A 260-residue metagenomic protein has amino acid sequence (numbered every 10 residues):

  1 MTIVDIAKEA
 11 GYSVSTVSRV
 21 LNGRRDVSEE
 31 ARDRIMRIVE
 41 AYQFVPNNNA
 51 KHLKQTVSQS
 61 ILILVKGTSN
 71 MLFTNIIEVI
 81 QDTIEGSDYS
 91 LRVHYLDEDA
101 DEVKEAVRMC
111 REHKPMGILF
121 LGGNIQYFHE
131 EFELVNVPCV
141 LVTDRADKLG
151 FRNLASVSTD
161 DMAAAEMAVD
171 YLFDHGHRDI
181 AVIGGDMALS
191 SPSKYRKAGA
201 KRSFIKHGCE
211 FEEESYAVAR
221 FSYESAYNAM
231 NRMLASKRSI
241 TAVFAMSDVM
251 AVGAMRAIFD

Functional and structural regions predicted by a protein language model:
M1-V57: N-terminal helix-turn-helix DNA-binding module of bacterial transcription factors
T16-R19, L53-S69, Y171, D179-M187: Short beta-strand segments enriched in small/hydrophobic residues
R32, T74-E78, E166, S193-K201: Short, surface-exposed alpha-helical segments at coil->helix boundaries
T56-D170, D174, A235, S239: Alpha-helical recognition/docking segments in bacterial nutrient-uptake and carbohydrate-utilization systems
Y95-D97, G184, S215-V218: Residue-level recognition of beta-strand->loop/alpha-helix junctions
I118, G123-E130, K194-D260: Hydrophobic alpha-helical
A155-V182, A198-R202, Y223-M233, A251: Hydrophobic alpha-helical segments within soluble ligand-binding/sensing domains
